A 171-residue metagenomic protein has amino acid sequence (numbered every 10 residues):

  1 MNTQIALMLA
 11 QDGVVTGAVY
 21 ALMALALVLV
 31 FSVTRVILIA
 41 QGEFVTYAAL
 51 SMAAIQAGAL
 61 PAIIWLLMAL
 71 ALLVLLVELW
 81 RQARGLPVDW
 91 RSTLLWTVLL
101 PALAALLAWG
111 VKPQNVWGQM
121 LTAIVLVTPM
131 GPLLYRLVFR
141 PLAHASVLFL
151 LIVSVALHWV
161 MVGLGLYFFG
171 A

Functional and structural regions predicted by a protein language model:
M1-T34, I39-A171: Small-residue-rich transmembrane alpha-helical segments that form helix-helix packing/gating elements in polytopic
